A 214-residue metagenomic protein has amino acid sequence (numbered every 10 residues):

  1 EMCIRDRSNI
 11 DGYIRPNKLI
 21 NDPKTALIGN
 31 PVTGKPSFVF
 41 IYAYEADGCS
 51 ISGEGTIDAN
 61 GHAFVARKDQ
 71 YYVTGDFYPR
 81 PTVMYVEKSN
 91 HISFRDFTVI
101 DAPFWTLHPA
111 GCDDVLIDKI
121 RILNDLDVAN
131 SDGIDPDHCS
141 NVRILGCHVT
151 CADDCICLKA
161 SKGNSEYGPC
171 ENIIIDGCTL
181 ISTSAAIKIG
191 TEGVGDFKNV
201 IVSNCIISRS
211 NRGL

Functional and structural regions predicted by a protein language model:
E1, R5-L214: Extracellular/periplasmic carbohydrate-active domains that bind, remodel, or depolymerize complex polysaccharides
